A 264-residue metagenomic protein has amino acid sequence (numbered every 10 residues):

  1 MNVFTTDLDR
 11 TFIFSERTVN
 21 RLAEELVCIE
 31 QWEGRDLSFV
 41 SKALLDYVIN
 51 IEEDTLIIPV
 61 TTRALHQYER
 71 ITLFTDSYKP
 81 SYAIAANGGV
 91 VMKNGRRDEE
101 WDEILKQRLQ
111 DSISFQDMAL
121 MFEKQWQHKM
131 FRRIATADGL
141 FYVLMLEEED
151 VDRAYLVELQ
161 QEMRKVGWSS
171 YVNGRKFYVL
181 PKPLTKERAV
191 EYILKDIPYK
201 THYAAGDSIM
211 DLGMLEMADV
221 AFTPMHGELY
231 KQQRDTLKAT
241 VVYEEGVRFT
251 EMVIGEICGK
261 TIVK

Functional and structural regions predicted by a protein language model:
M1-F4, L8-L56: Active-site neighborhood of HAD-like aspartate-dependent phosphohydrolases
N2-F4, S81, H202: The start of beta-strands in P-loop NTPase/AAA+ ATPase cores
S15-E16, Y68-I71, N94-G95, G213-M214 (+1 more regions): Short glycine-/acidic-enriched loop or helix-start segments at secondary-structure transitions that form or flank
N20-E24, T75-S77, A221-F222: Glycine-rich, phosphate-binding/catalytic loops in enzymes
S38-K124: Active-site phosphate-binding/coordination module
M121-M217: Conserved acidic, metal-coordinating active-site core of Asp-based, Mg2+-dependent phosphoryl-transfer enzymes
L180, E187-K264: Mg2+-dependent phosphoryl-transfer enzymes with acidic/Ser/Thr/Gly-rich catalytic loops
